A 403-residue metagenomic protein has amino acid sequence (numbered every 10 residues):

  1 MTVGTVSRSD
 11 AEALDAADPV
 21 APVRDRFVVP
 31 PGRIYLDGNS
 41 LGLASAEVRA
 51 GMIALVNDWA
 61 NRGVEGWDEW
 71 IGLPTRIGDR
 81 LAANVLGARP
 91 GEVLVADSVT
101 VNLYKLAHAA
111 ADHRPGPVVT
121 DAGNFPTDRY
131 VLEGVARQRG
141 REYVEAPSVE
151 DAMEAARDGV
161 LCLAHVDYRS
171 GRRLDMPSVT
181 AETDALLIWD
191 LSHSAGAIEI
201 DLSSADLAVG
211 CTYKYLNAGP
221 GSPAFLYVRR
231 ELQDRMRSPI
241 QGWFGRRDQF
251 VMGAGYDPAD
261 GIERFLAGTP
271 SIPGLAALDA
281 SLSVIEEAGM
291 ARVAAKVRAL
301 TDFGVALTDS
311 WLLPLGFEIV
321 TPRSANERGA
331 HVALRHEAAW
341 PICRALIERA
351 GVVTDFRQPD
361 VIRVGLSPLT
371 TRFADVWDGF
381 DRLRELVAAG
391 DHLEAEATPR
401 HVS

Functional and structural regions predicted by a protein language model:
M1-S403: Pyridoxal 5′-phosphate
